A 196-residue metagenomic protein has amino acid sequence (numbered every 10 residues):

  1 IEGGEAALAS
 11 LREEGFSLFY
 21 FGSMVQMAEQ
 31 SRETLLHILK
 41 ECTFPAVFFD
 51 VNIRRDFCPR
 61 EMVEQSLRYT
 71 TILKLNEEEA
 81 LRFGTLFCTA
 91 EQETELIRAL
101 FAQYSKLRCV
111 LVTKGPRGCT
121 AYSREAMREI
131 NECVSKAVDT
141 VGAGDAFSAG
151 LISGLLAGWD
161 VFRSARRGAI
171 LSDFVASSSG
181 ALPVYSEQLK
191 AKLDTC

Functional and structural regions predicted by a protein language model:
I1-R128, W159, L189: Ribokinase/PfkB-type carbohydrate-kinase core domain
E91-C196: Conserved phosphate-binding/catalytic region of the ribokinase-like
